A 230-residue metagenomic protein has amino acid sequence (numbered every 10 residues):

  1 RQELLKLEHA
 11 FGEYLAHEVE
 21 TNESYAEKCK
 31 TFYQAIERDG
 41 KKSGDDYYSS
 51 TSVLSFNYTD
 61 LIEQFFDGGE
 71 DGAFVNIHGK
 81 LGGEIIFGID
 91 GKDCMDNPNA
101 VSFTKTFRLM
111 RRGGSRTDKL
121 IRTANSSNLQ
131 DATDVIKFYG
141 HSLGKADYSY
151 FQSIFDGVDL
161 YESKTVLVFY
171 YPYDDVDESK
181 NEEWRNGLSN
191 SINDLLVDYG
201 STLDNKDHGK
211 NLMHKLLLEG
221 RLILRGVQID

Functional and structural regions predicted by a protein language model:
R1, R38, R108-R112, R116 (+5 more regions): Arginine residue identity/basic-tract feature
R1-T117: Extended, H/D-rich, highly charged conserved domains that either
G40-S43, F65, L120-N128, F155-G157: Generic recognition of flexible, low-complexity loop/linker segments
I85-D131, E178-D198: Acidic, metal/cofactor-coordinating or nucleic-acid-engaging core segments within structured domains
A124-D230: SIR2/sirtuin-family catalytic core signature
